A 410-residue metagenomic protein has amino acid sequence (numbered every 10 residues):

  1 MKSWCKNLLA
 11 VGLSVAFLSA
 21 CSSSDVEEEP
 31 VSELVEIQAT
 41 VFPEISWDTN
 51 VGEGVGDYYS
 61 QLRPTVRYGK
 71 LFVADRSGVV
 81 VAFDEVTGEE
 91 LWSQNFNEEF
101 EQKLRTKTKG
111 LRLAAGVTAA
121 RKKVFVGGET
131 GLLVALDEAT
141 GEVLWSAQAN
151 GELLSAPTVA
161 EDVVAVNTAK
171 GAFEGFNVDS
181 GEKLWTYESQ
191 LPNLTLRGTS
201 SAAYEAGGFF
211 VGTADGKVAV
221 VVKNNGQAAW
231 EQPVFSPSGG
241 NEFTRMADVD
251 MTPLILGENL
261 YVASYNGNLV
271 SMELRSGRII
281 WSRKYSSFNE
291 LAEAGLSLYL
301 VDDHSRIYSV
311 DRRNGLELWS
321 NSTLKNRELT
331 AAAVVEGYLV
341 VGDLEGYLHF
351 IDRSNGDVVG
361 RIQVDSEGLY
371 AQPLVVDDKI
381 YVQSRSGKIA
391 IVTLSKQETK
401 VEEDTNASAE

Functional and structural regions predicted by a protein language model:
L18-A20: C-terminal motif of bacterial Sec signal peptides marking the signal peptidase cleavage site
D25, E29, Q38-T65, S93-T118 (+7 more regions): Extracytoplasmic beta-rich repeat domains
D75, G128, T168-A169, T213-A214 (+4 more regions): Structural signature of WD-repeat beta-propellers
G78, G131, G171, G216 (+4 more regions): Short coil/turn segments within WD40 beta-propeller repeats
D84-T87, D137-T140, N177-G181, K223-G226 (+4 more regions): Short loop/turn segments that connect beta-strands within beta-propeller blades
L300-S309, L316-F350: Loop/turn-rich, solvent-exposed surfaces of beta-rich toroidal or solenoidal domains
